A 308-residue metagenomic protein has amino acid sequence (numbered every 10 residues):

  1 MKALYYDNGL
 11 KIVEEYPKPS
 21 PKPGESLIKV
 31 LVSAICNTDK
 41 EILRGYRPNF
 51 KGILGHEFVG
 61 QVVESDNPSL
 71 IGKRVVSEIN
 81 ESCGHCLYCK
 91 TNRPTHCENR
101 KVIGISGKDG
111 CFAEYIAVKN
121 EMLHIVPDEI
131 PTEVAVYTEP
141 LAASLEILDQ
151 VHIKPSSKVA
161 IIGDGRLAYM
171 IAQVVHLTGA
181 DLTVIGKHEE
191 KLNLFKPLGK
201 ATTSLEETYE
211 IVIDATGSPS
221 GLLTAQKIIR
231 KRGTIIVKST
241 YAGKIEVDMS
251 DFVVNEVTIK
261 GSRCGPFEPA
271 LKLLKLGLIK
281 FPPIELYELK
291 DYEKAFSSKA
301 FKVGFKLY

Functional and structural regions predicted by a protein language model:
P19-S33, Y46-L87, P127-E129: Glycine-rich beta-strand-centered segment in the early N-terminal region that forms part of a ligand/cofactor-binding
A34, D66, T216-G217, S239-T240 (+1 more regions): Short glycine-/small-residue-rich Rossmann-like dinucleotide-binding loops
R74, K158, G233-T234, T258: Short glycine-centered segments of the SAM/dcSAM-binding site in methyltransferase folds
G84-I162: NAD(P)H dinucleotide-binding glycine-rich loop of Rossmann-like/cofactor-binding domains, especially the beta1-alpha1
I130-E206: Mid-domain Rossmann-like dinucleotide-binding core that forms the NAD(H)/NADP(H) cofactor-binding site
V151, N193-V257: Glycine-rich cofactor phosphate-binding loops and adjacent beta1-alpha1 units of small-molecule cofactor enzyme domains
L177, L223, E268-Y308: C-terminal hydrophobic helical "lid"/dimerization subdomain of Rossmann-like NAD(P)H-dependent oxidoreductases
